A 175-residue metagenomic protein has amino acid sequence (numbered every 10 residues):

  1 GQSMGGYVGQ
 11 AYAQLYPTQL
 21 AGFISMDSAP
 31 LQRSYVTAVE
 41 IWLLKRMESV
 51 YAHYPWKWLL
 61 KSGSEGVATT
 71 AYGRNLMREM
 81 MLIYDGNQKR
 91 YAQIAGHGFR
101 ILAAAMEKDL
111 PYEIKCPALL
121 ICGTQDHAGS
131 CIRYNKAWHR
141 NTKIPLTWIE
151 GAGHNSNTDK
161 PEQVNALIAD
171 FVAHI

Functional and structural regions predicted by a protein language model:
G1, G5, G9: Gly/Ala-rich beta-loop-alpha elbow adjacent to hydrolase catalytic centers
Q10-L15, A21-H53: Flexible "cap/lid" loop of the alpha/beta hydrolase fold
Q19, I114, R140-T142: Short, structured coil segments at secondary-structure junctions
L31, A128, N155: Active-site loop signature of alpha/beta-hydrolase-fold enzymes
S34-V36, H53-E113: Conserved alpha/beta-hydrolase catalytic His-Asp/Glu region
S34-V39, I132-Y134, D159-P161: Short aromatic-enriched loop/helix-cap "lid" or pocket-rim segments at secondary-structure transitions that line
A118-A152: Conserved loop-alpha-helix segment in the C-terminal half of the alpha/beta-hydrolase fold that carries the catalytic
T142-I175: Catalytic active-site module of serine/aspartate enzymes centered on a nucleophile-bearing elbow/loop
